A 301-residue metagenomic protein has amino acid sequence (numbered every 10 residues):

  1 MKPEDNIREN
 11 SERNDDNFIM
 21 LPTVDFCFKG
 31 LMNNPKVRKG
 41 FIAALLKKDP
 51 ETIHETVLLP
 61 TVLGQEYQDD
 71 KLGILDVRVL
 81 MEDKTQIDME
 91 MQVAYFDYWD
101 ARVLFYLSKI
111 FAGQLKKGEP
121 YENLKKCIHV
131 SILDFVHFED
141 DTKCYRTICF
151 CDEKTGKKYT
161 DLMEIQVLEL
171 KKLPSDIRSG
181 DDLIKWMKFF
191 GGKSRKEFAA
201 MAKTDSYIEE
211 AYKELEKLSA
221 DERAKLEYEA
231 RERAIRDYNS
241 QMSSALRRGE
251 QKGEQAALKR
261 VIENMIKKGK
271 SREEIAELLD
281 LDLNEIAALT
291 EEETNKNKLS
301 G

Functional and structural regions predicted by a protein language model:
M1-I165, P174-D176, R248, G301: Accessory alpha/beta interaction modules
K2-F18, P22, F26, I87-Q92 (+1 more regions): Short, charged alpha-helical interaction segments and adjacent helix-coil junctions
M163-G180, F190-K193: C-terminal segments that line or cap access tunnels to active or ligand-binding sites in enzymes and enzyme-associated
